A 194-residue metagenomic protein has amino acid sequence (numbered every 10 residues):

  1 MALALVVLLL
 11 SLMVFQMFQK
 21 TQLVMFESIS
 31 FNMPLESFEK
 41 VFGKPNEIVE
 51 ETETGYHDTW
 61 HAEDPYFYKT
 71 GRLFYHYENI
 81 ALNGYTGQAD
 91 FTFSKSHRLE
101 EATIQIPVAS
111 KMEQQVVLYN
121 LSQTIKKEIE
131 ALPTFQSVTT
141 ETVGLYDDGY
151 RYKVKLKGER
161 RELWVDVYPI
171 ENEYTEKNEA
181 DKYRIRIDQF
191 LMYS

Functional and structural regions predicted by a protein language model:
A2-Q16: Hydrophobic membrane-insertion alpha-helices, especially the h-region of bacterial N-terminal signal peptides
K20-K95: N-terminal leader/targeting segments
H57-E63, G144-V154: Short, solvent-exposed polar/charged micro-motifs at secondary-structure junctions
T59-P65, T139-T142, D166-K177: Short amphipathic beta-strand and strand-loop transition segments with alternating hydrophobic
F74, T103-P107, D188-F190: Generic short beta-strand segments
N79-Y150: Long, charged/polar, surface-exposed segments that mediate recognition or autoinhibition
Y150-S194: An acidic-aromatic pocket/loop used at catalytic or ligand-binding sites
